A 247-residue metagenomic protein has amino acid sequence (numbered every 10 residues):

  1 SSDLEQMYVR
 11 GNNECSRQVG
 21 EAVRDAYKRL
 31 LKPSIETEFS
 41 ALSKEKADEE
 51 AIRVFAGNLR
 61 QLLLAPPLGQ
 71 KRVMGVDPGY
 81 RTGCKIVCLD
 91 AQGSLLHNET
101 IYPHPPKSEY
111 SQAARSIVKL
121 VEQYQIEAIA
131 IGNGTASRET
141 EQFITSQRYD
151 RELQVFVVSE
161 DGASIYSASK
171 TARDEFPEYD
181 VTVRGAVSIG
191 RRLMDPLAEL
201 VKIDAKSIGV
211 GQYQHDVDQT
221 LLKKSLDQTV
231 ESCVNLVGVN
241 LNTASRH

Functional and structural regions predicted by a protein language model:
S2-R72, A91, A114-K119, Q123: Extended, highly charged clamp/arch subdomains and adjacent linkers that form or line substrate-binding channels
D3-M7, G83-A91, E99-I101, T140-F143 (+4 more regions): Short acidic, glycine/serine/threonine-rich loops at helix termini
P67-L95, L193: Gly/Thr-rich phosphate-binding beta-strand-loop-beta motif of the actin/hexokinase/Hsp70
P78, A91-Q92, T100-I101, G134 (+3 more regions): Short, ordered loop/turn segments at secondary-structure junctions
G93-I126, A130: Nucleic-acid-processing active sites and adjacent nucleic-acid-binding tracks, predominantly divalent metal-dependent
P105-K107, Q154-D195: Short alpha-helix plus adjacent loop in nuclease-associated cores
E127-A136, F156: Short glycine-rich phosphate-binding loop at a beta-alpha junction
D174-H247: Long, highly charged, low-complexity intrinsically disordered interaction regions that mediate electrostatic DNA/RNA
